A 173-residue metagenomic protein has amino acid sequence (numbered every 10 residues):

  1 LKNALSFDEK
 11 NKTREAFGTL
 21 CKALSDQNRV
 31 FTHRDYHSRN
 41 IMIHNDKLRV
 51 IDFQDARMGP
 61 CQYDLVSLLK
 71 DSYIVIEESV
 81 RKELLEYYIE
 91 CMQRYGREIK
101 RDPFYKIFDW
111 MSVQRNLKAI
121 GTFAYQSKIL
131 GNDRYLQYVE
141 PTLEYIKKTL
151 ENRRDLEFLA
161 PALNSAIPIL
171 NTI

Functional and structural regions predicted by a protein language model:
L1-F7, I74-I76, I129-D133: Short, polar/flexible loop-turn hinges at active-site or ligand-entry regions and domain interfaces
L1-H33, M42-N45, R49-I51, Q137: ATP-dependent phospho-/nucleotidyl transfer catalytic cores
N28, H33, R57-M58, Y105-V113: Secondary-structure capping and boundary motifs in well-ordered enzyme cores
Y36: Hydrophobic HxD+1 residue recognition
D52-A56: Activation of the activation-loop gatekeeper triad in protein kinase-fold domains
C61-R97, W110-L130, T142-T149: Active-site activation/catalytic loop segments of kinase-like enzymes and analogous catalytic loops in related
E98-K106: Histidine/acidic-rich helix-loop-helix segments that form or flank divalent-metal centers in metalloenzyme catalytic
G121-I173: ATP/Mg2+ or Mg2+-diphosphate-binding catalytic cores that bind nucleotide phosphates or diphosphates via glycine-rich
